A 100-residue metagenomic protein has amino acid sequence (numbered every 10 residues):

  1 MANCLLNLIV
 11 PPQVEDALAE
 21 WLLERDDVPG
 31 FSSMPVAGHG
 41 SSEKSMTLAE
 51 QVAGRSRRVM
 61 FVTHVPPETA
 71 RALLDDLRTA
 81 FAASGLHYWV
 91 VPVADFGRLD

Functional and structural regions predicted by a protein language model:
M1-D100: Positively charged, small/polar-rich N-terminal and surface patches that mediate targeting and assembly and bind
